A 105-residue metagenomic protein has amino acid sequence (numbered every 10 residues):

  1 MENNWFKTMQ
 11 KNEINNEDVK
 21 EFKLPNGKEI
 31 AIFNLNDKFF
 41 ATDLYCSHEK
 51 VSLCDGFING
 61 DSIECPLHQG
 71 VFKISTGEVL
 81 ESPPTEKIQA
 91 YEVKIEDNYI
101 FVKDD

Functional and structural regions predicted by a protein language model:
M1-Y45, E49-N59, I74, K87-D105: N-terminal pre-ligand scaffold of iron-sulfur
C46, C65-H68: Short cysteine clusters
G60-P66, L80-I88: Short cysteine/histidine-rich metal-coordination sites, predominantly Zn2+-binding motifs
V71: Short helix-to-coil "ATP-lid" hinge immediately C-terminal to the conserved N-box Asn in the Bergerat
